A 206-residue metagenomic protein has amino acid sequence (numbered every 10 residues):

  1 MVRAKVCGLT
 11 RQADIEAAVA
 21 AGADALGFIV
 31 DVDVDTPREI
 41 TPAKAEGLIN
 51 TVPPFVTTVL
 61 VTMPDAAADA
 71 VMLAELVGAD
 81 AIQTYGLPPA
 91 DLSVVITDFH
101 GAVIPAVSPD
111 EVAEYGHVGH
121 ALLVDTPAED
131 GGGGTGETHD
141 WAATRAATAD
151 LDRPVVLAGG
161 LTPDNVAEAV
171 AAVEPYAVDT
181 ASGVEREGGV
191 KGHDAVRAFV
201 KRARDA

Functional and structural regions predicted by a protein language model:
M1-A90, V94-V124, E129-A177, S182-A206: Conserved N-terminal beta1-alpha1 strand-loop-helix module at the mouth
